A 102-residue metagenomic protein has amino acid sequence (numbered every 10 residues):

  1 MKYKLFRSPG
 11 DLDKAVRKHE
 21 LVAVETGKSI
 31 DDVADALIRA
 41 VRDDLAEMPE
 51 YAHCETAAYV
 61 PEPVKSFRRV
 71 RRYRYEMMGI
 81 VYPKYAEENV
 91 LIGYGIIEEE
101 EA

Functional and structural regions predicted by a protein language model:
M1-L21: Short aromatic-glycine-(Arg/Gly/Cys) micro-motifs in beta-strand/loop hairpins
Y3-L5, V33, L37, I96: Hydrophobic beta-strand residues in large extracellular and virion-surface proteins
S8-D11, I30, K84: Generic structural motif
R17, V33, L37-R39, P49: Generic alpha-helix signal with a bias toward terminal, lower-confidence helices and secondary-structure junctions
R17-D32: A short, exposed loop/beta-hairpin motif centered on an aromatic-Gly-Thr core
R39-A102: Short, mixed-charge low-complexity intrinsically disordered segments
